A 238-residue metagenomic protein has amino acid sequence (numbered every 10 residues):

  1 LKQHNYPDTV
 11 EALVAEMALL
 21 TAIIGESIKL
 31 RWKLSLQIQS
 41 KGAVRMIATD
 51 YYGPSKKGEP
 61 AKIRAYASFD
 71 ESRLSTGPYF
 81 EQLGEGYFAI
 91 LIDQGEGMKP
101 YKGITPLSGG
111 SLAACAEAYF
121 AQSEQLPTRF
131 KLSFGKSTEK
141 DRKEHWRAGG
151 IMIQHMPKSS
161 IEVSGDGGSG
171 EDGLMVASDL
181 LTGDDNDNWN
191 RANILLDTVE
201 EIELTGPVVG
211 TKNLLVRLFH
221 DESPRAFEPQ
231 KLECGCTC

Functional and structural regions predicted by a protein language model:
L1-A226: Interaction interfaces in information-processing and related assembly proteins
K231-C238: Local cysteine-cluster metal-coordination motifs and their immediate loop/turn environment, predominantly Fe-S cluster
